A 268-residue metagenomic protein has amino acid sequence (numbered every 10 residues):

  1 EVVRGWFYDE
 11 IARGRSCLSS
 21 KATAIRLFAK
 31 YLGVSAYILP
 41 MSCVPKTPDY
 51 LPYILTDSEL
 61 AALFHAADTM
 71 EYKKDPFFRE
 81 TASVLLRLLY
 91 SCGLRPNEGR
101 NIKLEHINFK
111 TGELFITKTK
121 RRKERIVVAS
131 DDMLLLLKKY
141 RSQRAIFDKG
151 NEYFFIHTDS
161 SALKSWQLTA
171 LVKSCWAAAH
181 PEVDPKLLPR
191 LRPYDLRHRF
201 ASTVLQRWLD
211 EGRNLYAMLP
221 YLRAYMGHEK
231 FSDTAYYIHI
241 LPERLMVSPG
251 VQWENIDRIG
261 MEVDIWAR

Functional and structural regions predicted by a protein language model:
E1-R268: Conserved catalytic core of the tyrosine transesterase superfamily
